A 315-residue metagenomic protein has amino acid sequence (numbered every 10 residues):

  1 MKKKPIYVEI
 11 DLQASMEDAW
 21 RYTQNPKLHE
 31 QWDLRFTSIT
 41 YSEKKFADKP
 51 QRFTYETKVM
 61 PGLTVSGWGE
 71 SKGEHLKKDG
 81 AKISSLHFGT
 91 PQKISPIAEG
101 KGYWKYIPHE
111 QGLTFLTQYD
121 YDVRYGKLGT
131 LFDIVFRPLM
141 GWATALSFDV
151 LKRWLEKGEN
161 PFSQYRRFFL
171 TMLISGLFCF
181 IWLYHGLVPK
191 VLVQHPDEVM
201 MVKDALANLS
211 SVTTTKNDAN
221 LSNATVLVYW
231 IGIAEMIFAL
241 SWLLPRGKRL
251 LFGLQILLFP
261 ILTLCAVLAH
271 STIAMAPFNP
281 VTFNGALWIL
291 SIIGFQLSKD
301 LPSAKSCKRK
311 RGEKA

Functional and structural regions predicted by a protein language model:
M1-E9, A14, D18, Q24 (+6 more regions): Extended, low-polarity transmembrane helix blocks
Q51: Aromatic/basic-lined ligand-recognition segments that form π-stacking hydrophobic pockets flanked by Lys/Arg to engage
T54: Short, conserved beta-strand segments within well-ordered enzyme catalytic domains that often line or immediately flank
P196-A205: Peri-membrane helix termini and adjoining interfacial loops of integral membrane proteins
